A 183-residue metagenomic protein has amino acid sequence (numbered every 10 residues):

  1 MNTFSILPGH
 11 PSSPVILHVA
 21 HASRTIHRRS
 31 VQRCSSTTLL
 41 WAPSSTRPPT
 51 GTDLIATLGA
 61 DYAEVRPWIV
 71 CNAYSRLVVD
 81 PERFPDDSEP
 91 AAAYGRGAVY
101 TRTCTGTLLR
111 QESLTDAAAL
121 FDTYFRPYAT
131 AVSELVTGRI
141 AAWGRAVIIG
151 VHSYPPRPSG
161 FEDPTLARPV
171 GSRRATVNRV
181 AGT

Functional and structural regions predicted by a protein language model:
M1-I148, S153-T183: N-terminal catalytic or cofactor-binding beta/alpha core of small enzyme domains
